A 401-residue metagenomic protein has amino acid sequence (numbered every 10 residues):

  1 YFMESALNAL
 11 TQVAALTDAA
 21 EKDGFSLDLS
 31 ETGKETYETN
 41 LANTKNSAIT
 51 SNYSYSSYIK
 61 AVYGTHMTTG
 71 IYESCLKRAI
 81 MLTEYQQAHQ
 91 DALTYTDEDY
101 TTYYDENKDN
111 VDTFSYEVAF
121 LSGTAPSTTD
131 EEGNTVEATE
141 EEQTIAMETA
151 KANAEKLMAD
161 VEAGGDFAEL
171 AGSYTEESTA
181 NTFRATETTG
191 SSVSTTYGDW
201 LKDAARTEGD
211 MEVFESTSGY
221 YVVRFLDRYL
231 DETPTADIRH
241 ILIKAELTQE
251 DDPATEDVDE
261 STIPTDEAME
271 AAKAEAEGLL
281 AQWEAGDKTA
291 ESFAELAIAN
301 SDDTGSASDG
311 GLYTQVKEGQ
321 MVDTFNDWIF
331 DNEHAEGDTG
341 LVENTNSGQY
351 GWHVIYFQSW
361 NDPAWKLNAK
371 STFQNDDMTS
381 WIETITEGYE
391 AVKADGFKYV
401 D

Functional and structural regions predicted by a protein language model:
Y1-E73: N-terminal targeting/tethering segments
M3, L7-N8, Q12, T69 (+6 more regions): Hydrophobic (often cysteine-bearing) scaffold residues that line and stabilize catalytic clefts of nucleotide/cofactor
L10, A14, D18-L27, L41 (+16 more regions): Sec/Tat-exported extracytoplasmic proteins
G24, L312-Q315, G396-Y399: Residue-level preference for alpha-helix termini and adjacent loops
F25-G33, D166-S173, M211, T289-A297 (+1 more regions): Surface-exposed patches in mature extracellular/periplasmic domains of secreted proteins
Y58-A146, G172, T188-A274, E318-D401: PPIase-associated folding chaperone regions across multiple families
A152-Y197, E232-T233, A274, G278-T324: Peptidyl-prolyl cis-trans isomerase
